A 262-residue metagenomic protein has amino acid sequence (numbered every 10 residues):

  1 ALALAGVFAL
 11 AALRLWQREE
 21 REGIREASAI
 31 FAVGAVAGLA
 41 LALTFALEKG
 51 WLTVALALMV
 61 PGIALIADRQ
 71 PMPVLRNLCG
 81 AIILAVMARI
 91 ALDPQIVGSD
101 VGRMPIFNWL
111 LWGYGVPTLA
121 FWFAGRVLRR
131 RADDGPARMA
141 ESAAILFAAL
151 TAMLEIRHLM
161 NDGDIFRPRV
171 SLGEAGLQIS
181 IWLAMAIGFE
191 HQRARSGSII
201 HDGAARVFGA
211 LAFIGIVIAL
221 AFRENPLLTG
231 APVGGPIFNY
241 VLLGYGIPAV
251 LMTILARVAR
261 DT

Functional and structural regions predicted by a protein language model:
A1-T262: Alpha-helical transmembrane segments of multi-pass membrane proteins
